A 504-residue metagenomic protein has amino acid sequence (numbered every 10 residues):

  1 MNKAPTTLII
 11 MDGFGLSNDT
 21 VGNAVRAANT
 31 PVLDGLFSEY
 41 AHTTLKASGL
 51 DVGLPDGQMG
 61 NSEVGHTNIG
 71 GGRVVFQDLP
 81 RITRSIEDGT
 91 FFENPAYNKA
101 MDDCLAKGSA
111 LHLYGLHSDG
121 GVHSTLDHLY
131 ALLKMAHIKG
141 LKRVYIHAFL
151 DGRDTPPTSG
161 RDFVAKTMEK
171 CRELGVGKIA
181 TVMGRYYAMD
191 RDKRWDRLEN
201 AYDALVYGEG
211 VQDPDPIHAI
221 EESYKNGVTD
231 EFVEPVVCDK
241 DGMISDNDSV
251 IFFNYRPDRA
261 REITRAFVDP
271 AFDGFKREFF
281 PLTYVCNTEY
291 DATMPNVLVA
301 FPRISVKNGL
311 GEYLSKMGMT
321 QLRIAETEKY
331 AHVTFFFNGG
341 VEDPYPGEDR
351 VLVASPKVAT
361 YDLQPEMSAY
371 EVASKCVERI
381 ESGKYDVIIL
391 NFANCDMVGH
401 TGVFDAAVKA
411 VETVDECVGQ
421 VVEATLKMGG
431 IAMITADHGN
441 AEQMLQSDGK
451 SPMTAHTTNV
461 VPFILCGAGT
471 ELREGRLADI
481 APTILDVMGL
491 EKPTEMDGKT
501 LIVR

Functional and structural regions predicted by a protein language model:
M1-R504: Feature captures the catalytic ectodomains and active-site-proximal regions of enzymes that hydrolyze or transfer
